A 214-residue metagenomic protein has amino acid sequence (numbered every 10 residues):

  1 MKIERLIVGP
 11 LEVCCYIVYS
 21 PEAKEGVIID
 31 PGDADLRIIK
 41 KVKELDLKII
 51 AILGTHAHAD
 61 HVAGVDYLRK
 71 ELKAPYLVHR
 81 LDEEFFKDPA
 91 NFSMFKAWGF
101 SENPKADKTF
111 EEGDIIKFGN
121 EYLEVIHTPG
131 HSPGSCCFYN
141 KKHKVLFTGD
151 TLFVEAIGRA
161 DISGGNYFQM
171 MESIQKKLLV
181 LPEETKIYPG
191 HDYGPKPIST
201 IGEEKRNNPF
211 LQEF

Functional and structural regions predicted by a protein language model:
M1-L45, C137-G149: Conserved beta-strand hairpin/beta-sheet module of binuclear metal-dependent hydrolase folds, prominently
L6, F110, I201: Hydrophobic residues at beta-strand termini and immediately following loops that shape nucleotide-binding pockets
V18, T55, T128: Conserved S/T- and glycine-rich ATP-binding loop of Class I adenylate-forming
A23, D33, A59, D82 (+4 more regions): Short, glycine/acidic-enriched loop or turn micro-motifs at the edges of active sites
G26, D33-F118, Y122, R206-F210: Active-site HxH/HxHxD metal-binding segment of metal-dependent hydrolases
I29, Y76-V78, T148, P189: Hydrophobic residues in well-ordered beta-strands that form the structural core
N91-F95, I115, E121-F214: Metallo-beta-lactamase
